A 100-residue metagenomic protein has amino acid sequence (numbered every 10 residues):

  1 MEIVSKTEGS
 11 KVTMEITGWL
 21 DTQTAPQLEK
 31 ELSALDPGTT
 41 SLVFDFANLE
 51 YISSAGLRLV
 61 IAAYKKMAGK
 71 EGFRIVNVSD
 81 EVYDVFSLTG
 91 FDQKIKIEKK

Functional and structural regions predicted by a protein language model:
E2-E29, Y51: STAS-typified acidic loop motif
T22-K94: Amphipathic alpha-helical interaction surfaces in cytosolic regulatory modules
K96-K100: Short acidic-hydrophobic, aromatic-tinged amphipathic segments that line or gate anion-handling sites
